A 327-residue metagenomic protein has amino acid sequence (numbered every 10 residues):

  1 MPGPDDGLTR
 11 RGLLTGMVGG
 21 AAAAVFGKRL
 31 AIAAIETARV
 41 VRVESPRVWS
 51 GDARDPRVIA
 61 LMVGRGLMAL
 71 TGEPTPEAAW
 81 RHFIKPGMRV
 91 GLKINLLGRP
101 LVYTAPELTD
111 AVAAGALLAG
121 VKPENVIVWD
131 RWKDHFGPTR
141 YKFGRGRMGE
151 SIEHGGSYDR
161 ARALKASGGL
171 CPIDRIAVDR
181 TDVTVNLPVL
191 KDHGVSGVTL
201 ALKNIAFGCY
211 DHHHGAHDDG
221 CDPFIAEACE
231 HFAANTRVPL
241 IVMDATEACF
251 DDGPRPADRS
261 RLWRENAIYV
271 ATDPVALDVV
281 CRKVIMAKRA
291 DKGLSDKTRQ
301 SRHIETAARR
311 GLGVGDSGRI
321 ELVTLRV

Functional and structural regions predicted by a protein language model:
P2-V327: N-terminal and secondary-structure boundary signal
